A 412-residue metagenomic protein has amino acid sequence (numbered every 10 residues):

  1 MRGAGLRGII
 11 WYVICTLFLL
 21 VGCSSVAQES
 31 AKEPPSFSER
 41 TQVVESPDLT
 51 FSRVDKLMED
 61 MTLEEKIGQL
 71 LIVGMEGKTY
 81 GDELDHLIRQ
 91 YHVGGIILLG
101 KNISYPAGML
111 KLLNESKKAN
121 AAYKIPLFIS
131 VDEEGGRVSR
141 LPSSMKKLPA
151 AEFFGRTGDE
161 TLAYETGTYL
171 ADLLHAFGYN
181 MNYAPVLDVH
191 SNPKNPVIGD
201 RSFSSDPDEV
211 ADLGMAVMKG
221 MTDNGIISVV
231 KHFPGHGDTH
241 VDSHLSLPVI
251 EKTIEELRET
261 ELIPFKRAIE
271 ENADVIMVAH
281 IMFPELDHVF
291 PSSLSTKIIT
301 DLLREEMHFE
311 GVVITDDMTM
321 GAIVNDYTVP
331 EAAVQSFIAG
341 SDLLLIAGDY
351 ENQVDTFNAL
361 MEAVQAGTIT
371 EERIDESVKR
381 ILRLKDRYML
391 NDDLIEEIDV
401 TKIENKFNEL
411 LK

Functional and structural regions predicted by a protein language model:
R2, L6, C23-R89, E306 (+1 more regions): Preference for extracellular/luminal or secreted protein segments
Y12-G22: Bacterial N-terminal signal peptides
E39-V44, V73-K78, G95-S104, A151-Y164 (+7 more regions): Second-shell loop/turn segments in exported
T62, S104-A121, I125, R137-S139 (+1 more regions): Second-shell residues forming the walls of enzyme active-site clefts
G68-M75, G94-L98, L127-E133, M181-P185 (+5 more regions): Hydrophobic faces of well-ordered beta-strands that scaffold small-molecule active sites in alpha/beta enzyme cores
H86-L99, Y169-M181: Catalytic domains of carbohydrate-active enzymes, especially glycoside hydrolases
L141-K146, N180-D200, K231-L247, A279: Active-site-proximal loop/short-helix segments that contain or immediately flank catalytic acid/base residue(s)
A151-Y179, V186-G214, M218: A substrate-binding/cap region within the structured catalytic cores of diverse enzymes
